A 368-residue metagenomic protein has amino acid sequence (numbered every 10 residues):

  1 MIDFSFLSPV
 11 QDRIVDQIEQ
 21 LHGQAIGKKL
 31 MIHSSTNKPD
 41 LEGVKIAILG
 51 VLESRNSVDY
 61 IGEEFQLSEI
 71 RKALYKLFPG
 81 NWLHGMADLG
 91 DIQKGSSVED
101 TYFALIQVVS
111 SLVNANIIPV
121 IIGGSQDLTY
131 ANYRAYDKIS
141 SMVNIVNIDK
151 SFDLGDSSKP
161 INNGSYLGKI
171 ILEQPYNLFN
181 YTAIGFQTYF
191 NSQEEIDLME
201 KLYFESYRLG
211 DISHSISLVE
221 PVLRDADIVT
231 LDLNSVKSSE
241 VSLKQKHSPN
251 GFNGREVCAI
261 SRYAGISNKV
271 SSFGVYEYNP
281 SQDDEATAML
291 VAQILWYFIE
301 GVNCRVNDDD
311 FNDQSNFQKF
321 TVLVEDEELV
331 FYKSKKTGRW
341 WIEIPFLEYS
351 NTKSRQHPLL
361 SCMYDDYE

Functional and structural regions predicted by a protein language model:
I2-I48, R55-V275, N279-E368: Conserved alpha-helical scaffold segments that buttress catalytic/binding sites
